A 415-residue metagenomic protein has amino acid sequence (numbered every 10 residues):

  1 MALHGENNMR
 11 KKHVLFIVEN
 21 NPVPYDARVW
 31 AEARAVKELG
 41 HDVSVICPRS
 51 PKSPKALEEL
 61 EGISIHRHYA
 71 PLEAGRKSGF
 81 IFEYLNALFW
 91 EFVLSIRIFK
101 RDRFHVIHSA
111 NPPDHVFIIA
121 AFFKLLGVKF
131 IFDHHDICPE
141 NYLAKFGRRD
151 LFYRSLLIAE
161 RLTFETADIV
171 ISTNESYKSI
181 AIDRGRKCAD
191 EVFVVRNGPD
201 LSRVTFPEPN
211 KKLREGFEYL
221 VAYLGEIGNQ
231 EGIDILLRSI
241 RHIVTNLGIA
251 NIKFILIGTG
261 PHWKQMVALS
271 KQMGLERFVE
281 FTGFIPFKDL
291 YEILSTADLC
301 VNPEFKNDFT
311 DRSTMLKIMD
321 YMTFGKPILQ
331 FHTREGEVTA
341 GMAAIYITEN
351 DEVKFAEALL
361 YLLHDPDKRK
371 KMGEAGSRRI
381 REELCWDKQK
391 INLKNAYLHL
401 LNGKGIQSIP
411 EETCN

Functional and structural regions predicted by a protein language model:
L15, I171, L213-R241, I255: Conserved donor-binding/catalytic core segment of Leloir-type glycosyltransferases
D26-A27, E231, K288-I293, N302-T323 (+1 more regions): Nucleotide-sugar-dependent
R49, S176, G198: Carbohydrate-associated surface elements
K52-S53, A87-E91, F104-G127, I131-E140 (+1 more regions): An aromatic- and histidine-rich active-site surface loop
I96, H115-I118, F122-L126, F132 (+2 more regions): Membrane-proximal helix-turn-helix segments that form the acceptor-binding/catalytic region of lipid-linked
S179-R186, G198-L213, G232, N392 (+1 more regions): Acidic anion/phosphate-binding donor-loop and adjacent secondary structure in glycosyltransferase catalytic cores
L247, I257, K264-D289: Nucleotide-activated donor-binding/catalytic signature segment of Leloir-type glycosyltransferases, i.e., the conserved
A344-E352, Y361-D367: Conserved acidic donor-binding segment of nucleotide-sugar-dependent glycosyltransferases
